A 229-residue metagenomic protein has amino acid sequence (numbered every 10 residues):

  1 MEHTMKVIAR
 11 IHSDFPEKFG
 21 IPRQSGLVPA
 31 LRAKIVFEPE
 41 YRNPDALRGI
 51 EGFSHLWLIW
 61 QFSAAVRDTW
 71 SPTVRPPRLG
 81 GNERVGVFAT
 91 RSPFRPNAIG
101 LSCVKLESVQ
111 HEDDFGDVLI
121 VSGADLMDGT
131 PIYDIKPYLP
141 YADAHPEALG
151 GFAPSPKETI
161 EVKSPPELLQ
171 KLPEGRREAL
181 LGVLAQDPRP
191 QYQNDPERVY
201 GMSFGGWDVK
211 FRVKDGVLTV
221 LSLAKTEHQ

Functional and structural regions predicted by a protein language model:
M1-V7, F94-V104, G205: Short coil-to-beta-strand transition motifs
E2-P44, I50-G52, Y138-V183, Y192 (+1 more regions): Arg/Lys-rich, positively charged N-terminal/basic patches that mediate binding to nucleic acids
H12, V104-E107: Conserved positions in beta-strands of structured domains
P16, S108-G116, L126, G216: Short, conserved beta-turn/loop elements at beta-strand boundaries and strand-helix junctions
R48-G100, Y192-P196: Active-site-adjacent substructure of cysteine-protease-like catalytic cores
Q110-G123, A144-G150: Short acidic, Gly/Pro-enriched loop/turn segments at secondary-structure junctions
D114-Y138, K225-Q229: Short solvent-exposed strand/turn elements
D208, K214-Q229: Enriched for short, Lys/Arg-rich terminal
